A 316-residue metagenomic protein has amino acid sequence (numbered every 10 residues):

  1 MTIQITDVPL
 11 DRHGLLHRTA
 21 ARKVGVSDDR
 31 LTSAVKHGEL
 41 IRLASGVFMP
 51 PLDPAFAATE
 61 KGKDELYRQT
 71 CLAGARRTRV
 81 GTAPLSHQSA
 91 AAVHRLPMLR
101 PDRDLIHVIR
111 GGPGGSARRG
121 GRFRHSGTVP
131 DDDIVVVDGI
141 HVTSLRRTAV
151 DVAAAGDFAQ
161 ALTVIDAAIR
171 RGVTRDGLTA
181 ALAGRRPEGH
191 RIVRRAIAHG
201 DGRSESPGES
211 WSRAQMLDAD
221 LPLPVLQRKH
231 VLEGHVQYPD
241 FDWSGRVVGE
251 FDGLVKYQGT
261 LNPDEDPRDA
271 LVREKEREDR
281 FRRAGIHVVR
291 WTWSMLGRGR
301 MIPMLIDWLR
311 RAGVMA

Functional and structural regions predicted by a protein language model:
M1-G189, V225, R310-A316: Short gly/ser-rich loop at a beta-strand->alpha-helix junction or flexible surface loop bordering the NTP-binding
L10-R12, I169-A316: Surface segments flanking catalytic/ligand-binding clefts of nucleic-acid enzymes
